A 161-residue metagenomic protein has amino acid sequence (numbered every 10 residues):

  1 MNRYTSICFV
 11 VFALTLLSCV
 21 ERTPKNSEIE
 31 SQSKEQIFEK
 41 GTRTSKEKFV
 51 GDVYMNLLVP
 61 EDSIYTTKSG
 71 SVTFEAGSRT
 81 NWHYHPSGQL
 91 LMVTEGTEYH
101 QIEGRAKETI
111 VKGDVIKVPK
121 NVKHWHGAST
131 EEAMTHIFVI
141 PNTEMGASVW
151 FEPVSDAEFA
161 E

Functional and structural regions predicted by a protein language model:
M1-C8: Bacterial N-terminal signal peptides that target proteins for export
L16-S18: C-terminal motif of bacterial Sec signal peptides marking the signal peptidase cleavage site
V20-T66, A147-E161: A short, N-terminal "cap"/entry segment at the start of jelly-roll beta-barrel domains of the cupin/DSBH fold
S71-E75, H85-H100, V139-P141: Short, conserved beta-strand element in jelly-roll/cupin
W82, H100-Q101, K123-S129: Short beta-strand His + acidic residue motifs that chelate non-heme Fe in jelly-roll/DSBH and cupin folds
G104-N121: Short acidic-glycine-tyrosine-enriched beta hairpin
E131-V149: A short hydrophobic beta-strand segment most commonly corresponding to one strand of the jelly-roll/cupin
